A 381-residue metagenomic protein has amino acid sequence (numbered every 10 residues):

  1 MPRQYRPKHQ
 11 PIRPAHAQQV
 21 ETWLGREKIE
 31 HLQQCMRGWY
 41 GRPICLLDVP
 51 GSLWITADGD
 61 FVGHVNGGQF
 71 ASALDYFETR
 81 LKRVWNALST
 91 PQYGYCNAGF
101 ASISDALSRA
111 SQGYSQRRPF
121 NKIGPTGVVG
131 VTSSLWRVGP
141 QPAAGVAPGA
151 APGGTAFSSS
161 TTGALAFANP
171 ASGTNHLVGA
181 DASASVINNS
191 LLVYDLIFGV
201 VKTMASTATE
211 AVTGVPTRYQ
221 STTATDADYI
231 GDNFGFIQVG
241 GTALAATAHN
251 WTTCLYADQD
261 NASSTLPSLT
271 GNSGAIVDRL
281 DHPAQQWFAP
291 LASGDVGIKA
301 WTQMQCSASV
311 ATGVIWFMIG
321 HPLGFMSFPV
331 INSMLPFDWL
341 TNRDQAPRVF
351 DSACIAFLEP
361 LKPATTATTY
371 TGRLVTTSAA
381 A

Functional and structural regions predicted by a protein language model:
P2-P7, P11-A381: Polar, enzyme-active/binding microenvironments
